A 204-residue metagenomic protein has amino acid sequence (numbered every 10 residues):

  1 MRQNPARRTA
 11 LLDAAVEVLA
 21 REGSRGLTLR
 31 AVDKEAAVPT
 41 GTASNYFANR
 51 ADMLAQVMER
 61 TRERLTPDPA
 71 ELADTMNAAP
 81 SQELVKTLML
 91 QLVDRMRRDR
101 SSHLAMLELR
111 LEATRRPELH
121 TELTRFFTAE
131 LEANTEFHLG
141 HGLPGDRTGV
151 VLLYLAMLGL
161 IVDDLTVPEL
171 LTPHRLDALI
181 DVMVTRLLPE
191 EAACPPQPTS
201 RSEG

Functional and structural regions predicted by a protein language model:
A10, A14-Q56: Helix-turn-helix
Q56, P69-S102, L153, D177: Hydrophobic alpha-helical connector segments
E59-L65: Short, basic, alpha-helical segments at the C-terminal edge of helix-turn-helix-like DNA-binding modules
T66-P67, R97-L107, T114-H141, T148-V151 (+2 more regions): Amphipathic alpha-helical packing segments from all-alpha helical-bundle domains
M76, A113, D164-P168: Secondary-structure edge/capping motif, primarily at the C-terminal ends of alpha-helices and the immediately following
L92, M106, R110, L153-L160: Short alpha-helical scaffolding segments that buttress acidic/His motifs in well-ordered protein cores
H120, T124, L139-T199, G204: Hydrophobic/aromatic-rich alpha-helical bundle segments in the mid-to-C-terminal region
